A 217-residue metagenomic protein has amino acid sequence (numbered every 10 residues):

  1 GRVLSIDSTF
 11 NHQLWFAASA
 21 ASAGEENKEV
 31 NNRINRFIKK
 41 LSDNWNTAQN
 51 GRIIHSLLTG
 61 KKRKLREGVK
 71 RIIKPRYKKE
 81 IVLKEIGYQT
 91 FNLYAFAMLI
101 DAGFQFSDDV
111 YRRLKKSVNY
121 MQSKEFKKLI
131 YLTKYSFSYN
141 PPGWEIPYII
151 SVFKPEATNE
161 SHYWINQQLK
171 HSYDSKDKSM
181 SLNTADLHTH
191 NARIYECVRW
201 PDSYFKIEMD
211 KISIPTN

Functional and structural regions predicted by a protein language model:
G1-N217: Glycan-recognition and catalytic cores of secretory/periplasmic carbohydrate-active enzymes
